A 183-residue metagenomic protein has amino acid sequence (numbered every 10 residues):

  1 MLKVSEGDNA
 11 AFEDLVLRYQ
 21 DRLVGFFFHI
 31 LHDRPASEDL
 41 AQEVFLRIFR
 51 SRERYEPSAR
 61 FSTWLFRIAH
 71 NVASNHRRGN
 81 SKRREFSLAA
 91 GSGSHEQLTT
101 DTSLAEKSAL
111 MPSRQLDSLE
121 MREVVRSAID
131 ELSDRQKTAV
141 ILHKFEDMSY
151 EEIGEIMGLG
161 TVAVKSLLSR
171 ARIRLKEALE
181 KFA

Functional and structural regions predicted by a protein language model:
S5-D14, V24-E43, T161, A183: Short, charged helix-capping/linker segments at alpha-helix termini
S5-E6, H32, F45-R60, G79-S81: Sigma70-family region 2
V16-R34, S51, I129, R174 (+1 more regions): Amphipathic, Lys/Arg- and hydrophobic-enriched alpha-helical face
R18-D21, H29-H32, R122, I141-M148: Short helix-capping/turn signature of helix-turn-helix
G25, D39-L46, A59-N71: Structural recognition of an alpha-helix C-terminal capping motif at a helix-to-coil junction
E53-P57, R67-L88: Arg/Lys-rich amphipathic alpha helix in sigma70-family domain 2
S74, V125-A128, Q136, L142-F145 (+2 more regions): DNA-recognition helix of helix-turn-helix
R84-Q115: Internal acidic/polar
